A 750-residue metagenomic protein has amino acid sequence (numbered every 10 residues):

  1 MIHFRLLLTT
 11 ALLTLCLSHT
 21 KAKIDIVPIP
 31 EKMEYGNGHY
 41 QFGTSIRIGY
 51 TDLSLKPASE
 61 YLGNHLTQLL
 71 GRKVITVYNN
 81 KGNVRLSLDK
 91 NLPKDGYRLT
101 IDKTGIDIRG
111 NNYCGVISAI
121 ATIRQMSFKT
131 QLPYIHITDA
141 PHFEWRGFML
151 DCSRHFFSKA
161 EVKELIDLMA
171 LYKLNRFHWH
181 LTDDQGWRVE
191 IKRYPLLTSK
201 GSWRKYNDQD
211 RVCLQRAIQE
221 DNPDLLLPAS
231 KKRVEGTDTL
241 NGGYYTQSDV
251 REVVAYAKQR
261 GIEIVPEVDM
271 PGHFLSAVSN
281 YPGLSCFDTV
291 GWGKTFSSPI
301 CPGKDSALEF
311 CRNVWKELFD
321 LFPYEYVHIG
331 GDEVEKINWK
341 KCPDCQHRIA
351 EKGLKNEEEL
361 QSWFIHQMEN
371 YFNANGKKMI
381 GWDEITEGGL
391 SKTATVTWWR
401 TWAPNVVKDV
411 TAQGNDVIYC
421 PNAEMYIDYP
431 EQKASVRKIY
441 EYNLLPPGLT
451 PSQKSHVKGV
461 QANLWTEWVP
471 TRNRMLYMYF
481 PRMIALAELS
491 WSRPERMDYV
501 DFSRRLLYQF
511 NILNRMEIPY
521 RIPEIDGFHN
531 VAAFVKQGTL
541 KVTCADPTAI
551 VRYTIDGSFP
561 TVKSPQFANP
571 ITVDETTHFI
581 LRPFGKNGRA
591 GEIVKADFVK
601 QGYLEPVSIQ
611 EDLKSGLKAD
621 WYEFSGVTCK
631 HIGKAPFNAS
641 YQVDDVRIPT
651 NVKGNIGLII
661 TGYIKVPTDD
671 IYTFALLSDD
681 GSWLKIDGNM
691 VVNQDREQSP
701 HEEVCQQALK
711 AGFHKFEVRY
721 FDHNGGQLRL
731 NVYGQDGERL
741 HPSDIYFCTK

Functional and structural regions predicted by a protein language model:
M1-D25: Bacterial Sec-dependent N-terminal signal peptides
A22-W145, R474, S490-V500, Y508-I512 (+1 more regions): Contiguous, structured surface segment used for ligand recognition
L92-P299, K304-L308, K316-Y326, Q367 (+2 more regions): Feature activates predominantly on carbohydrate-active enzymes
A277-P282, D288-T393, R400-D409: Active-site neighborhood of glycoside hydrolase catalytic domains
M379-E384, G389-A394, R400-K541: Flexible, acidic glycine-rich loops studded with aromatic residues
R493, M497, D501-D620, S625-K665 (+5 more regions): Short, compositionally stereotyped local motifs that mark structural "simplifiers"
E717-G726: Short beta-strand-plus-loop segments that form exposed binding edges in beta-rich domains
